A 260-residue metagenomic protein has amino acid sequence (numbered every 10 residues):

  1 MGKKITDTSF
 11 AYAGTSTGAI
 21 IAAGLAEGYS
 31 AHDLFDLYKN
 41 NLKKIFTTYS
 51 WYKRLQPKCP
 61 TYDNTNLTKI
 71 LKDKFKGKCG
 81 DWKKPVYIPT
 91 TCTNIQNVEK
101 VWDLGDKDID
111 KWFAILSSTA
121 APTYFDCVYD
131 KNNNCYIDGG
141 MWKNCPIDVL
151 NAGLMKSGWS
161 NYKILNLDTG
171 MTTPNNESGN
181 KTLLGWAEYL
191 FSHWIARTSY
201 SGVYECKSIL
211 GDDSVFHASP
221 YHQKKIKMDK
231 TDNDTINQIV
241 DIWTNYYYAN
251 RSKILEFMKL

Functional and structural regions predicted by a protein language model:
M1-L260: Patatin-like phospholipase
